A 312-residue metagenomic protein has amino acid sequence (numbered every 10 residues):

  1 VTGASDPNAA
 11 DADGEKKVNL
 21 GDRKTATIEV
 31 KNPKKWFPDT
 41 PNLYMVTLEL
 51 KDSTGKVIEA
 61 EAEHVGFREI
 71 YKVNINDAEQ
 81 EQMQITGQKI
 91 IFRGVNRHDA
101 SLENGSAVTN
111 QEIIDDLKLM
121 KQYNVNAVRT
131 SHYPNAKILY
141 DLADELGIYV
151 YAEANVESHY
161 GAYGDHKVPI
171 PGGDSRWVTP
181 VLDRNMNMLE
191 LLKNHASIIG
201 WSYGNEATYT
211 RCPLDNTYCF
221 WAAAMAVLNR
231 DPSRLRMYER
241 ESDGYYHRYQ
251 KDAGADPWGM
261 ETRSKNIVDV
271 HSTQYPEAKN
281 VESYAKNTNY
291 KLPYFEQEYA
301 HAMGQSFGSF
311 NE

Functional and structural regions predicted by a protein language model:
V1-P134, L142, L146-G147, R184 (+5 more regions): Secreted/periplasmic carbohydrate-active enzymes, especially glycoside hydrolases
A127-E312: Substrate-binding/catalytic cleft of secreted carbohydrate-active enzymes, primarily glycoside hydrolases
